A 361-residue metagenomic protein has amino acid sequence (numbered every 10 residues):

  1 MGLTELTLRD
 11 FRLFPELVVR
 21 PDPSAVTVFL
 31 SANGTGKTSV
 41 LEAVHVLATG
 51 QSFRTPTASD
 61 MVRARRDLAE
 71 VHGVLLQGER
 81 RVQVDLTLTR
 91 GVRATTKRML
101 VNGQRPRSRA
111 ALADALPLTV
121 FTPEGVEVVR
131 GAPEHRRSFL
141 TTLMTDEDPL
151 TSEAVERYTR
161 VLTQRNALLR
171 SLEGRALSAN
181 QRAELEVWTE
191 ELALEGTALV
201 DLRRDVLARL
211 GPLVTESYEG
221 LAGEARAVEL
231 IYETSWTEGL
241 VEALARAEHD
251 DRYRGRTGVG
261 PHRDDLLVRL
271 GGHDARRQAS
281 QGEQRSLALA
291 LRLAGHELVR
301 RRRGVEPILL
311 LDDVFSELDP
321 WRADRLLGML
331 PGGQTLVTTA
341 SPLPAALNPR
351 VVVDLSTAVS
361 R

Functional and structural regions predicted by a protein language model:
M1-A32, H45-V46, L177-L194, A198-I308 (+5 more regions): Conserved NTPase motor "head" modules and their coupling/switch loops across ABC/AAA+ ATPases, GTPases, and GHKL ATPases
T27, R98, L118, I308-L309: Hydrophobic "anchor" residues on beta-strands that sit immediately upstream of conserved functional sites
K37: Conserved lysine of the Walker
A48-H135, F139-T151, A208-E216, V241-D250: Nucleotide-state sensing region of NTPase/ATPase domains
G125-A222: An accessory alpha-helical subdomain
T142, L343-L355: Short regulatory helix/loop adjacent to the ATP-binding pocket of P-loop NTPases
D312-V314: Walker B catalytic acidic pair
